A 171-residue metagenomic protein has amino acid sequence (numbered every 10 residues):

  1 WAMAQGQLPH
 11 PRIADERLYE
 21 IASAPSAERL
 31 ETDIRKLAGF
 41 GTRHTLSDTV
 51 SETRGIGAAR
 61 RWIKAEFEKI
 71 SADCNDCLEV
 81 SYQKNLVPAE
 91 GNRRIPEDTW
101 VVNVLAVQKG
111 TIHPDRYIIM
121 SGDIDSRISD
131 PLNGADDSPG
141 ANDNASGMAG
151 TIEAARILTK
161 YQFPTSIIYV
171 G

Functional and structural regions predicted by a protein language model:
A2-G6: Boundary at the C-terminal end of the N-terminal hydrophobic targeting segment
I13-I21, P25, R29-T32, K36 (+4 more regions): Extracytoplasmic/secreted proteins, especially bacterial periplasmic and envelope-associated proteins
D15-E20, A24, L86-W100, A106 (+2 more regions): Residue-level recognition of alpha-helix boundary/capping or hinge positions
E16-P25, R43-I56, E90-P96, N133-N144: Second-shell loop/turn segments in exported
E28-D33, C74-L78, P114-I118, Q162-I168: Loop/turn elements at helix/coil->beta-strand transitions in domains of secreted/extracellular proteins
T32-Q108: A non-catalytic alpha/beta surface segment that caps or lines the substrate-entry region of metallo-dependent hydrolase
H44-D48, D115-R116, I128-S129: Short, solvent-exposed loop/turn elements at domain surfaces
A106, M120-G171: Alpha-helical metal-binding/catalytic segments enriched in His/Glu/Asp
